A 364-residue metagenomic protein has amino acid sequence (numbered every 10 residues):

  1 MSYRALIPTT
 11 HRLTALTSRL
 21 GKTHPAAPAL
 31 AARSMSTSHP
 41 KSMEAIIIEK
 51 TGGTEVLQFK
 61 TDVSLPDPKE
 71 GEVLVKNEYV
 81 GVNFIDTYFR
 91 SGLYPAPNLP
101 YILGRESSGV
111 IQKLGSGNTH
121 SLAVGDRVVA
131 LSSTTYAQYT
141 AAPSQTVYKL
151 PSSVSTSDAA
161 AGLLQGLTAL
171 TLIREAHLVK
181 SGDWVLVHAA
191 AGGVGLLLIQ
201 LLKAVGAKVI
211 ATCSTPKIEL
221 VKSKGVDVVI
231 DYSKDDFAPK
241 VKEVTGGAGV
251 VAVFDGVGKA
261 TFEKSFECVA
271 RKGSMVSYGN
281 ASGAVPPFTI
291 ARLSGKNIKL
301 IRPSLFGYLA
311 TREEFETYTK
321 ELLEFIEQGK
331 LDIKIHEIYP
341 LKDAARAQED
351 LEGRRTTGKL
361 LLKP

Functional and structural regions predicted by a protein language model:
M1-S42: N-terminal mitochondrial targeting presequence
L30-M43, K330-E337, A345-P364: C-terminal capping/lid region of NAD(P)-dependent oxidoreductase domains
S64-V82, S91-T134: Glycine-rich beta-strand-centered segment in the early N-terminal region that forms part of a ligand/cofactor-binding
Y88, R127-A189: NAD(P)H dinucleotide-binding glycine-rich loop of Rossmann-like/cofactor-binding domains, especially the beta1-alpha1
A160-K234: Mid-domain Rossmann-like dinucleotide-binding core that forms the NAD(H)/NADP(H) cofactor-binding site
C213, V257-L331, K363-P364: Glycine-rich phosphate-binding loop and adjacent beta-alpha segment of Rossmann(oid) nucleotide-cofactor-binding
D236-G247: Short amphipathic alpha-helix with an adjacent loop that forms part of the alpha/beta core around
